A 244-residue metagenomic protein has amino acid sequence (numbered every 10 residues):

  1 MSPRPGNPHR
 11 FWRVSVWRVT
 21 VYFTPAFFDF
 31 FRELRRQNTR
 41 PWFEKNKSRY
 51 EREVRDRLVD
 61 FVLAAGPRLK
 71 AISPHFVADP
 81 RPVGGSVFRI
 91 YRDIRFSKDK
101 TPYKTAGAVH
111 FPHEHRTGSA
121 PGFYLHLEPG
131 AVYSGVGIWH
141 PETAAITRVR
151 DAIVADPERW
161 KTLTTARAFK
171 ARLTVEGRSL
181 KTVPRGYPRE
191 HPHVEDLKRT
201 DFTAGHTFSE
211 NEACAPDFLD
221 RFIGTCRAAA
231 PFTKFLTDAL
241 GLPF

Functional and structural regions predicted by a protein language model:
N7-H9: Intrinsic-disorder-associated, low-complexity terminal segments enriched in Asp/Asn/His/Tyr and depleted of Lys/Arg
F23-E53, T203-F218: Short His/Asp/Glu-rich catalytic/ion-coordination signatures at enzyme active sites or charged loops
R32-I90: Active-site acidic/histidine clusters and adjacent loop/turn architecture that either coordinate catalytic ions
Y91-V154: Aromatic- and glycine-enriched beta-alpha-beta binding-site module
P129-T182, G186-Y187: Compact, glycine/acidic-enriched structural inserts
K161-A230, L236-P243: Terminal interaction module
